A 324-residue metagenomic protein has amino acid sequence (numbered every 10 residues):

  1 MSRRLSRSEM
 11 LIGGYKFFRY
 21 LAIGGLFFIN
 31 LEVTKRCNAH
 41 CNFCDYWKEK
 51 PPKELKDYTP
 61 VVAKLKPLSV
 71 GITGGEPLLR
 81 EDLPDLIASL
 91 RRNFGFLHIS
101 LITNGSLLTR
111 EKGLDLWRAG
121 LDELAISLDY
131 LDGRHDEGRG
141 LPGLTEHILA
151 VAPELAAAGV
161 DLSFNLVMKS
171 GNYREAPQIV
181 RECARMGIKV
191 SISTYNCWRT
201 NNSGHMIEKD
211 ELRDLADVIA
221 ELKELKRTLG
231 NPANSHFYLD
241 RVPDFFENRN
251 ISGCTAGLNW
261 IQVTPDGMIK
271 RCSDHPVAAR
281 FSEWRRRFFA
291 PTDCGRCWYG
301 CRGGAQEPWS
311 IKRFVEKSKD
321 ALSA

Functional and structural regions predicted by a protein language model:
S2-E123, A324: Conserved alpha-helical substructure of the radical SAM core
L5-G25, S235, P265-E283: Short, charged low-complexity linear segments at domain edges
A22-E32, F237-P243, I261, P276-F289: Short, intrinsically disordered, charge-biased short linear motifs at domain edges
R36, H40, C44-W47, G257 (+2 more regions): Cys/His-rich metal-chelating microdomains
C44, K56-K66, V151-L155, C183 (+1 more regions): Alpha-helix C-terminal capping segments
P51, L79-R80, T109, K169-Y173 (+1 more regions): Alpha-helix N-cap/loop-to-helix initiation residues
K53, L114-E123, S127-G257, P265-K270: Radical SAM enzyme [4Fe-4S]-AdoMet core and its adjacent flexible, acidic and glycine-rich loops/tails across
R249-G253, D266-A324: Flexible mid-to-C-terminal extensions adjoining Fe-S/redox cofactors in radical SAM and related proteins
